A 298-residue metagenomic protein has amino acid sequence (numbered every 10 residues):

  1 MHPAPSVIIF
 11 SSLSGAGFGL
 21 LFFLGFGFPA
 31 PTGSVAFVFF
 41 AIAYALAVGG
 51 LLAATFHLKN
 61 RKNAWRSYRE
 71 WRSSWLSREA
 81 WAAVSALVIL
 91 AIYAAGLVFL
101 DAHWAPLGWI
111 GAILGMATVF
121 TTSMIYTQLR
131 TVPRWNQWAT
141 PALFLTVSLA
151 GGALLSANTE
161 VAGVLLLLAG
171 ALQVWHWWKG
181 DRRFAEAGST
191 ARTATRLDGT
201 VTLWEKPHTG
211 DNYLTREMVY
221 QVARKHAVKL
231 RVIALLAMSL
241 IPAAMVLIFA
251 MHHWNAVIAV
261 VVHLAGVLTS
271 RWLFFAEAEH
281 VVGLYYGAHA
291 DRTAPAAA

Functional and structural regions predicted by a protein language model:
M1-G50, L264, W272, A276-E277 (+1 more regions): N-terminal signal-anchor module of multipass membrane proteins
P5, S11-S12, S73-S74, A82-T269: Long, contiguous internal "core" modules enriched in hydrophobic/ aromatic residues
G19, F23, L52, L58-R61 (+3 more regions): Alpha-helical transmembrane segments of polytopic integral membrane proteins, especially the permease/helical cores
G33-I89: Membrane helical hairpin/interfacial module
T55-N63, Q128-P133, G180-A191, F274-L284: A cytosolic-side transmembrane-helix exit/cap motif
W71, L76-A82, A142-L149, V282-A297: Functional transmembrane or membrane-interface alpha-helices that line membrane-embedded catalytic, ligand-binding
N255-A298: C-terminal structured interaction module
